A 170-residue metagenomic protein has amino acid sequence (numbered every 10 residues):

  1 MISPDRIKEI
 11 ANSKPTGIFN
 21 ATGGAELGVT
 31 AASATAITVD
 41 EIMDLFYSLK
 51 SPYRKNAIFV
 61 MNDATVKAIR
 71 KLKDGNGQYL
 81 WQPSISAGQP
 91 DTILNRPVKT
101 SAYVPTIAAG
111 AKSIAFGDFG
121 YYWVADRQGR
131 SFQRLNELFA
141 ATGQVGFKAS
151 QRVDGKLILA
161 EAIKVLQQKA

Functional and structural regions predicted by a protein language model:
M1-Y47, V165-A170: Alpha-helical scaffold segments that mediate packing/assembly in large oligomeric complexes
I2-D5, V66, W123-A125: Charged, low-complexity, helix-prone segments enriched in Lys/Glu/Asp/Gln
S3, S13, G24, S33 (+6 more regions): Generic serine detector
I7, K55, G143-V145: Residues at beta-strand starts and edge strands
P15-G17, A64-K67, P105: Short, catalytically relevant binding-site loops at active-site mouths
N20-G28, D63-T65, A109-A115, G129-S131: Generic detector of short, locally flexible boundary/turn motifs and exposed helical patches
T22-T92, V98: A beta-strand-loop signature enriched in Asp, Gly, Thr, and Trp that corresponds to the sialidase/neuraminidase Asp-box
G75-A170: Sequence/fold signature of self-assembling virion shell proteins
